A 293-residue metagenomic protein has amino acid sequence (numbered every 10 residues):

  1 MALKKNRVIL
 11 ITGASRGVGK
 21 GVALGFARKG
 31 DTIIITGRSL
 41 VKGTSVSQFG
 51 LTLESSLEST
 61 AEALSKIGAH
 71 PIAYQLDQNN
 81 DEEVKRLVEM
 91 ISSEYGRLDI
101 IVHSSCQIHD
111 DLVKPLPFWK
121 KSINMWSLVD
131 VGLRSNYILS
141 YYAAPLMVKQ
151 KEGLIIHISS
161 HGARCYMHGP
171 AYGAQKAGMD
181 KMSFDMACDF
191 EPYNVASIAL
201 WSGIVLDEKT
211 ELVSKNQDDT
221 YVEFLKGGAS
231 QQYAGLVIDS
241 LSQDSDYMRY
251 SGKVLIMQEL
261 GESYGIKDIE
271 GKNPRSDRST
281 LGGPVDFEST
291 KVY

Functional and structural regions predicted by a protein language model:
N6-R7, A69-H70, R97-L98, L112 (+3 more regions): Active-site loop of short-chain dehydrogenase/reductase
S15-R16: Conserved glycine-rich cofactor-binding loop
K29-S59: Conserved glycine-rich Rossmann-like NAD(P)H-binding loop of the short-chain dehydrogenase/reductase
E54-S55, Q75-L87: The beta1-alpha1 cofactor-binding region of Rossmann-like NAD(H)/NADP(H)-dependent oxidoreductases
Q107-D111, W119-N124, L128, L154-P192 (+2 more regions): Catalytic loop of short-chain dehydrogenase/reductase
S140-Y141, F184: A short, exposed helix-loop element centered on a Lys and neighboring polar residues
A199-L200, D218-Y293: C-terminal helical subdomain
